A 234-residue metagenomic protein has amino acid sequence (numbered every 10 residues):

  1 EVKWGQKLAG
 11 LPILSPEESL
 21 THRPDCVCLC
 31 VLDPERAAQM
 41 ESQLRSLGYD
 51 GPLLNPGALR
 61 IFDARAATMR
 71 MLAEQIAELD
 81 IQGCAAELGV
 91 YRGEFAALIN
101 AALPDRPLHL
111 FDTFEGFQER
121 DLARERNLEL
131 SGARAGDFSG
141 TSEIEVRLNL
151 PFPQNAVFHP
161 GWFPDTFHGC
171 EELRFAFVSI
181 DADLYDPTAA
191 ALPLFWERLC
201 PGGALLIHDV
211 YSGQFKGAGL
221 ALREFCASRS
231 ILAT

Functional and structural regions predicted by a protein language model:
E1-V31: A solvent-exposed beta-alpha-beta segment
V2-L8, P34-M40, E119: Short, charged/polar "capping" segments at the starts of alpha-helices and the immediately preceding loops
Q6, R45-S46, R147-F152: Short, conserved catalytic or adaptor-binding loops enriched in Gly and charged residues
P12, P16-H22, E35-G57: Internal alpha/beta domain cores that form substrate/cofactor-binding pockets in large enzymes and binding proteins
V31-L32, A182: Glycine-rich, N-terminal phosphate-binding loop of Rossmann-like dinucleotide-binding domains
P34, D63-A66: Low-complexity, intrinsically disordered regions enriched in charged/polar residues
P52-D63, R70-E74, E78-T234: S-adenosylmethionine/decaboxylated-SAM
